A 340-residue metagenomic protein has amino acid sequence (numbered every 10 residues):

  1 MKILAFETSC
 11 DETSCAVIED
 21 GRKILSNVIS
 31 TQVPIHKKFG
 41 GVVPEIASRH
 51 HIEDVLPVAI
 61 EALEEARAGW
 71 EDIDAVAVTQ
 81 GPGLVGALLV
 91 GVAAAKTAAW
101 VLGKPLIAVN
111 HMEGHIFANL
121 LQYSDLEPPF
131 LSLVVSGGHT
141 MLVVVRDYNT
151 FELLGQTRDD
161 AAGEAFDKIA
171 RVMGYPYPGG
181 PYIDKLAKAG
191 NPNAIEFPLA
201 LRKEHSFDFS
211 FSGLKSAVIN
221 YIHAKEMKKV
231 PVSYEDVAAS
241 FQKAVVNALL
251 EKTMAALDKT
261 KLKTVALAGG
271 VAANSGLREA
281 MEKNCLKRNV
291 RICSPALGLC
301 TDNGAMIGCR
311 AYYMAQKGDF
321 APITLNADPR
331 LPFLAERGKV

Functional and structural regions predicted by a protein language model:
M1, V109-L131, R310: Conserved phosphate-binding catalytic cores of ATP/NTP-utilizing and phosphoryl-transfer enzymes
K2-D72, V78-P82, H111, H115: N-terminal beta-alpha supersecondary unit
T13-E19, S132, T140-V144: Short beta-strand scaffold segments in enzyme catalytic cores
G69, K185-V265, N274-R288, A315-G318 (+1 more regions): A contiguous, well-structured pocket-lining segment that forms one wall/lid of small-molecule binding clefts in soluble
V78-G103, L121, S275-K283: Short Gly/Thr/Asp-enriched flexible loops that form oxyanion-binding sites at enzyme active sites
A108-V109, V265, E282-M306: Conserved phosphate-binding/catalytic loops in two-lobed NTP-binding clefts
S124, D147-N191, K215-S216, N220-K225: Glycine-rich phosphate-binding loop plus the immediately following alpha-helix
P295-F333: Glycine-rich phosphate-binding/hydrolytic loop that grips phosphoryl groups
